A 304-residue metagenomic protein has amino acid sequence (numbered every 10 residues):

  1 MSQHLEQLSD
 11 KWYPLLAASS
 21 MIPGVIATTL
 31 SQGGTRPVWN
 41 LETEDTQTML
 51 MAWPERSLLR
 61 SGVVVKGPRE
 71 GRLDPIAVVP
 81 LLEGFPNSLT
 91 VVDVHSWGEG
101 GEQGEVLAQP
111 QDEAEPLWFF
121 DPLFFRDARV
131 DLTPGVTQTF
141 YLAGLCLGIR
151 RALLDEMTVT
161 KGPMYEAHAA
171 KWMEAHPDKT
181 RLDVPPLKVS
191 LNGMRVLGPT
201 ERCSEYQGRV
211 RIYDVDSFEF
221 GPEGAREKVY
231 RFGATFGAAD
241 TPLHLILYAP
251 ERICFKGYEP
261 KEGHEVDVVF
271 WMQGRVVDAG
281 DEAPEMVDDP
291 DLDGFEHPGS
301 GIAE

Functional and structural regions predicted by a protein language model:
M1-W39: N-terminal alpha-helical "arm" segments
P37-R211: Long, hydrophobic alpha/beta structural blocks
E99-Q103, C203-Q207, A225-V229, P242 (+1 more regions): A general secondary-structure signal for short beta-strands and their flanking turns/coil in non-transmembrane regions
P110-L117, I212-L245: OB-fold (S1/OB) nucleic-acid-binding surfaces
L123-R129, P134, D240-K256: A cross-kingdom feature marking solvent-exposed beta-strand/loop segments within repeated, beta-rich binding/scaffold
P250-V268: Short nucleic-acid-contacting surface segments enriched for D/E, G, S/T with interspersed K/R
H264-D278: Short, charged beta-turn/beta-strand-edge "cap" motif at the junction between a beta-strand and an adjacent loop
P284-E304: Short peripheral tails and domain-boundary helices/loops at the edges of structured domains
